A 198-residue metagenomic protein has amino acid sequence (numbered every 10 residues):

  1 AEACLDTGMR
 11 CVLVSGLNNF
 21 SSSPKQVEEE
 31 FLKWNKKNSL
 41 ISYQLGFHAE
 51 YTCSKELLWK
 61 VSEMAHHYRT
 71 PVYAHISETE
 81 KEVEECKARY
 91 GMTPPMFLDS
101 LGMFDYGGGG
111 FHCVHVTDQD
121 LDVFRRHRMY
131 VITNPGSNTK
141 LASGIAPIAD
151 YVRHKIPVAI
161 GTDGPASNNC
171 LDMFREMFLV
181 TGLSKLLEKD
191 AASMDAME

Functional and structural regions predicted by a protein language model:
E2-T117: Metal-coordinating catalytic core of metallo-dependent amide/deamination hydrolases
G16-N19, E78, P135-T139, G164-A166: Short, acidic/turn-prone active-site loops that include or flank metal/cofactor- and phosphate-binding residues
F47-E50, C113, K140, T162 (+2 more regions): Glycine- and other small-residue-rich loops at beta-strand/loop junctions that grip anionic moieties
S100-G107, A149-E198: His/Asp/Glu-enriched, well-ordered alpha-helical/loop segment that forms or immediately abuts the divalent-metal
G110, H115-D118, T139-I145, C170: C-terminal active-site-proximal or functional interface alpha/beta core segments in diverse enzymes
G110-C113, I132-N134, A159-T162: Active-site neighborhood of phospho(di)ester-bond hydrolases with catalytic His/Asp-centered motifs
D120-R128, N134-K140: Long hydrophobic segments that form regular secondary structure
